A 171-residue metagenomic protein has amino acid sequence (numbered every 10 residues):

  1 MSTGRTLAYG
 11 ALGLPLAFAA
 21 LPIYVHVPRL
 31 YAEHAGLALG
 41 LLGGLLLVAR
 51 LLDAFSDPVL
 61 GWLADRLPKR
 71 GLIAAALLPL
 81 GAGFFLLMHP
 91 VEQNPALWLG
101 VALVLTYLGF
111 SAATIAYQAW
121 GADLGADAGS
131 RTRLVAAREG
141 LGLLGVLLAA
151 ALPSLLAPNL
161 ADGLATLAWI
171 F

Functional and structural regions predicted by a protein language model:
M1-F171: Membrane-embedded alpha-helical bundles of multi-pass transporters/translocases, especially carrier/permease families
